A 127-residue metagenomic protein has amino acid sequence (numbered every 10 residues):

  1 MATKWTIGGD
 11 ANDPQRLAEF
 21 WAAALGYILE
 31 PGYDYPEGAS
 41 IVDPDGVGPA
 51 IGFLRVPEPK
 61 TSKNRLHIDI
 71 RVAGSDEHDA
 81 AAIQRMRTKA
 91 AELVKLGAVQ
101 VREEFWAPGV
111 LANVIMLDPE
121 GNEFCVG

Functional and structural regions predicted by a protein language model:
M1-T3, S62-K63: Short glycine-enriched loop/turn motifs at secondary-structure junctions
A2-G9, S40-V56, R87-G127: Vicinal oxygen chelate
I7, W21, L66-I70, F124-V126: Hydrophobic faces of well-ordered beta-strands that scaffold small-molecule active sites in alpha/beta enzyme cores
G8-I51: Core segments of cupin and vicinal oxygen chelate
N12, R71-A73, L117: Solvent-exposed residues in well-ordered beta-strands and their adjoining turns, especially edge/terminal strands
D13-Q15, V47, P57-P59, G74-D76 (+1 more regions): Residues that cap or initiate secondary-structure elements
Y35-P36, G48, K63-R65, L111: A structure-centric signal for secondary-structure junctions around beta-strands
T61-K89, L93: Mid-chain, well-packed structural core segment of small domains
